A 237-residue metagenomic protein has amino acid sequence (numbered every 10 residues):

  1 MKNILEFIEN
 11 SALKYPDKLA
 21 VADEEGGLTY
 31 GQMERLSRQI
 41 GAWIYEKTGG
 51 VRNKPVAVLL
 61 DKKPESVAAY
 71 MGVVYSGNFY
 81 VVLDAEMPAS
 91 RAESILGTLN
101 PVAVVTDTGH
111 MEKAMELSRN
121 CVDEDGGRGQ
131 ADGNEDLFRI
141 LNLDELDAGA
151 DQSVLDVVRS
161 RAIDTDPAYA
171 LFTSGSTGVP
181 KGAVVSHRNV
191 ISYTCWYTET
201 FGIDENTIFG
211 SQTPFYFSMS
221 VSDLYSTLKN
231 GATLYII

Functional and structural regions predicted by a protein language model:
M1-N189, F201-G202, G231: Carrier-protein-dependent adenylate-forming modules in NRPS/ANL systems
K181-G210, S218-I237: Conserved AMP-binding/adenylation subdomain of ANL enzymes
